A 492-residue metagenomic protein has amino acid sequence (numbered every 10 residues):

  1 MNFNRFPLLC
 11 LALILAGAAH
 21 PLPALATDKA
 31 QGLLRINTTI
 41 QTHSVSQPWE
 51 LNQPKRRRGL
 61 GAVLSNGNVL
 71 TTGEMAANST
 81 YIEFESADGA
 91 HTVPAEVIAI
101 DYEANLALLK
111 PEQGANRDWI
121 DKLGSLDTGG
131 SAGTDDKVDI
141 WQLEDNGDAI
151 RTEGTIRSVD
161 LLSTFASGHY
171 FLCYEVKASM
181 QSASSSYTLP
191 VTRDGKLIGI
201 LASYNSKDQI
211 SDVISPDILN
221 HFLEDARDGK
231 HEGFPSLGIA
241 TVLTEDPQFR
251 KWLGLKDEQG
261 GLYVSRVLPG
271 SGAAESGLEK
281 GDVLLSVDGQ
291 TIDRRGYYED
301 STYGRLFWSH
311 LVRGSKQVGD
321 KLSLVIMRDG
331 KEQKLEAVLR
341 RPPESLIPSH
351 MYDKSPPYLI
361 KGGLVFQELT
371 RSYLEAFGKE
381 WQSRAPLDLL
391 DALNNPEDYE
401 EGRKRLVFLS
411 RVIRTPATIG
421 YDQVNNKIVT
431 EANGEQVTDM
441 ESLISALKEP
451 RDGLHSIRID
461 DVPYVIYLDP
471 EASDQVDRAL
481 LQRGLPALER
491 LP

Functional and structural regions predicted by a protein language model:
G32-T38, H43-V45, E112-G124, I150-Q209 (+3 more regions): Active-site region of chymotrypsin-like
I36, R117, L197-K256, Y297 (+8 more regions): C-terminal cap/linker of serine protease catalytic domains
H43-T72, T92-P94, R151, S185-T188 (+1 more regions): A conserved glycine-rich beta-strand in the N-terminal activation segment of trypsin-fold
V45-N52, I100-A104, V159-E175, G229-E232 (+2 more regions): Gly/Ser-enriched beta-turn/beta-hairpin loop segments
N52, S179-L189, V242-S286, Q290-D293 (+2 more regions): PDZ/PDZ-like domain segments forming the peptide/carboxylate-binding groove, activating on the N-terminal beta-strands
S65-I150, Q181, S206-D208, K334: Conserved active-site neighborhood of the chymotrypsin/trypsin-like protease fold
M75, D118-L172, S182, Y204-D212 (+2 more regions): Flexible, gly/ser-rich surface segments that form the specificity/activation loops bordering the active-site cleft
M75-N78, S286-V325, E431-D460: PDZ domains, with a preference for the canonical peptide-binding region formed by the helix
